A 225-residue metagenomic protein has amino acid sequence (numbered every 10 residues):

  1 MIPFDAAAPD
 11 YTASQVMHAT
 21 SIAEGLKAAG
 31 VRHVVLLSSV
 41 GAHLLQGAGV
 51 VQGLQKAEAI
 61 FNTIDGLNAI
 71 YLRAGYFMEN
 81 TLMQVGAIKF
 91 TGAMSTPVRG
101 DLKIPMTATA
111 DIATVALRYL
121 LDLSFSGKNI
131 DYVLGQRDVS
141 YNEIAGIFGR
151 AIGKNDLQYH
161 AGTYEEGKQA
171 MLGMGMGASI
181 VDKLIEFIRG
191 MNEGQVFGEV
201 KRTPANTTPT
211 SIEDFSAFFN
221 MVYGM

Functional and structural regions predicted by a protein language model:
M1-P3, Q195-V196: Short, basic/glycine-rich phosphate-binding loops at helix/coil junctions that contact nucleotide phosphates
P3-S14, G25-H33, S39-Q158, Q169-M174 (+1 more regions): Oxidoreductase cofactor-interface core, primarily capturing Rossmann-like NAD(P)-dependent enzymes
V16-T20, A110-R118, E213-N220: Amphipathic alpha-helical segments that line or abut small-molecule/effector binding pockets and mediate allosteric
T109, Y141, Y164, S211-I212: Structural motif detector for alpha-helix initiation sites
R118, A161, R202-P204: Mature, folded catalytic cores of secreted/periplasmic enzymes
A151, E165-M225: A hydrophobic C-terminal alpha-helical subdomain
